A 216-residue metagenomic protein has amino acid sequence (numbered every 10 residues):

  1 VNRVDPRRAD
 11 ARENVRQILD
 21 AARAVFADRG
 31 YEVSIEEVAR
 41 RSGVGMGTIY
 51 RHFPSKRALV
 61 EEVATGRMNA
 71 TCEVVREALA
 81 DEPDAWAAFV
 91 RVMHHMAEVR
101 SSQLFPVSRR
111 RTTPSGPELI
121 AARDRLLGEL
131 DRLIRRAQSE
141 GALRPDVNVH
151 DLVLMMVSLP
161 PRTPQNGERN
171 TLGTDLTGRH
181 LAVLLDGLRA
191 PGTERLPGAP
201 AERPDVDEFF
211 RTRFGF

Functional and structural regions predicted by a protein language model:
V1-N2, G128, R132-S139, Q165 (+1 more regions): C-terminal peripheral helix-coil segments that are non-catalytic and often amphipathic
V1-R41, A58-E61: Basic, helix-initiating cap at the start of DNA-binding domains
Q17, E37, A87-H95, D151-M155 (+2 more regions): Amphipathic alpha-helical interaction segments
G30-Y31, R51, R144: Helix-turn-helix/winged-helix DNA-binding modules
G43-F53: Short hydrophobic/aromatic patch on the recognition helix
E62, N69, E73-S102, S115-E118 (+1 more regions): Hydrophobic alpha-helical connector segments
G66, P114-Q165, T171-R179: Amphipathic alpha-helical packing segments from all-alpha helical-bundle domains
V107-G116, A199-E202: Short linear capping/connector segments at secondary-structure termini
